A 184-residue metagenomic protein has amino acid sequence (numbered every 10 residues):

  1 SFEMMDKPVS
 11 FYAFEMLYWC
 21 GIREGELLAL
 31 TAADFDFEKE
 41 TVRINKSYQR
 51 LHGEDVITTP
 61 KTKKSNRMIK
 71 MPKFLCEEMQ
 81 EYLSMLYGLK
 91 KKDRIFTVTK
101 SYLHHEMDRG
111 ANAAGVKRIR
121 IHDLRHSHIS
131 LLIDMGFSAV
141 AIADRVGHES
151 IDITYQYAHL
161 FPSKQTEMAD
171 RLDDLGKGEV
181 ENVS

Functional and structural regions predicted by a protein language model:
S1-L30, E38, F74, L89 (+1 more regions): Basic, Lys/Arg- and aromatic-enriched nucleic-acid-binding interface segment
E3-K7, V56-N66, D93-T99, G115-D123: Short, contiguous acidic/charged loop-to-helix segments that flank catalytic cores in large enzymes
E15, W19-E26, E106-A113, R125-E149 (+2 more regions): C-terminal catalytic core of tyrosine-transesterase DNA break-rejoin enzymes
L30, E81-M85, Y157-L160, R171: Residue-level signal for well-ordered alpha-helical positions
K39, H52, T58-L75, E81 (+2 more regions): C-terminal secondary-structure termini that scaffold catalytic or DNA-interacting sites
K39, S47-R50, P72-K117: Active-site/catalytic core of tyrosine-dependent DNA strand-transfer enzymes
Y48, C76, S101, A139 (+1 more regions): Catalytic-site neighborhood detector that most strongly recognizes the C-terminal catalytic loop/helix of tyrosine
